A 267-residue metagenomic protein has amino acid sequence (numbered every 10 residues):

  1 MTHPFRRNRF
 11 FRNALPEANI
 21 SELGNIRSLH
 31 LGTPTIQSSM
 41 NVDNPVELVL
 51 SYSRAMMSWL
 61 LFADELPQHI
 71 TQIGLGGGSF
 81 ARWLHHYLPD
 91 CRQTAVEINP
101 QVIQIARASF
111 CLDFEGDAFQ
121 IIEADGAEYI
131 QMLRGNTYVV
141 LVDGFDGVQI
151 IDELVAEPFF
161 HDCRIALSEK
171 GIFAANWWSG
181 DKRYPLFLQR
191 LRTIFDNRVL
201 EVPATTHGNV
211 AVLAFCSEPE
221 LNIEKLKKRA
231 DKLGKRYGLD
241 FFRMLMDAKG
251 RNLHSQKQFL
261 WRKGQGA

Functional and structural regions predicted by a protein language model:
M1-E22, S28, I36-D43, S51 (+1 more regions): SAM/dcSAM-binding transferase cores
S28-H30, T71: Short, conserved beta-strand segments within well-ordered enzyme catalytic domains that often line or immediately flank
L29, P89-C91, S168-G171: A short helix->loop->beta-strand "cap" motif at the edges of active sites that frequently abuts
L31-T35, L60: Short glycine-rich, polar/acidic loop-and-turn segments at beta strand-coil junctions
P34-S38, F145-V148, F173: A short, flexible beta-alpha/helix-coil linker loop
E47-I165: The AdoMet/dcAdoMet-binding core of the Class I SAM-like
I150, W177-D181, P203, L253-G266: Alpha-helical subdomain
P158-L221: C-terminal substrate-binding/active-site "lid" region of AdoMet-derived donor-dependent transferases
